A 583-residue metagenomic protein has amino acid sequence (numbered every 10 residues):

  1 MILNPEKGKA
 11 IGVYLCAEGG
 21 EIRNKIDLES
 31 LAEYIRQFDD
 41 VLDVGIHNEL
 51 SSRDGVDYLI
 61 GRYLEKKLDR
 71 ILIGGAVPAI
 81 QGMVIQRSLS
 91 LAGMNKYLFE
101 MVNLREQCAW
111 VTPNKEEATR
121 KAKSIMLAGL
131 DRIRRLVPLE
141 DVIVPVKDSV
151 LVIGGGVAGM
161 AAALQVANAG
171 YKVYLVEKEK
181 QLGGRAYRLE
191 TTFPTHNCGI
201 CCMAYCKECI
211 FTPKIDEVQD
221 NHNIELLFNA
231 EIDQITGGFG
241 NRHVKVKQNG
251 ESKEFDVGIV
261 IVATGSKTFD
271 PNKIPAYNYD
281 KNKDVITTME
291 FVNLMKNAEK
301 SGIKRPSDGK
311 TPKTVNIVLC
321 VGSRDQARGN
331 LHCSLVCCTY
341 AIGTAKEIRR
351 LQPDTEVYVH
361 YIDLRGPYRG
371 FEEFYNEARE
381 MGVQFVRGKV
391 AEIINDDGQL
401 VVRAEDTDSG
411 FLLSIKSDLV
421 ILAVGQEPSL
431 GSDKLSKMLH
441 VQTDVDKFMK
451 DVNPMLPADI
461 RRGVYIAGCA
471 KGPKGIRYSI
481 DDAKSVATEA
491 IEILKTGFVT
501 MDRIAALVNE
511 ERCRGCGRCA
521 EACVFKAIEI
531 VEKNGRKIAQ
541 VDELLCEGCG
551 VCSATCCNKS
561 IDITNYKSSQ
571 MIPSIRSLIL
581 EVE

Functional and structural regions predicted by a protein language model:
M1-E583: Residues forming the flavin
